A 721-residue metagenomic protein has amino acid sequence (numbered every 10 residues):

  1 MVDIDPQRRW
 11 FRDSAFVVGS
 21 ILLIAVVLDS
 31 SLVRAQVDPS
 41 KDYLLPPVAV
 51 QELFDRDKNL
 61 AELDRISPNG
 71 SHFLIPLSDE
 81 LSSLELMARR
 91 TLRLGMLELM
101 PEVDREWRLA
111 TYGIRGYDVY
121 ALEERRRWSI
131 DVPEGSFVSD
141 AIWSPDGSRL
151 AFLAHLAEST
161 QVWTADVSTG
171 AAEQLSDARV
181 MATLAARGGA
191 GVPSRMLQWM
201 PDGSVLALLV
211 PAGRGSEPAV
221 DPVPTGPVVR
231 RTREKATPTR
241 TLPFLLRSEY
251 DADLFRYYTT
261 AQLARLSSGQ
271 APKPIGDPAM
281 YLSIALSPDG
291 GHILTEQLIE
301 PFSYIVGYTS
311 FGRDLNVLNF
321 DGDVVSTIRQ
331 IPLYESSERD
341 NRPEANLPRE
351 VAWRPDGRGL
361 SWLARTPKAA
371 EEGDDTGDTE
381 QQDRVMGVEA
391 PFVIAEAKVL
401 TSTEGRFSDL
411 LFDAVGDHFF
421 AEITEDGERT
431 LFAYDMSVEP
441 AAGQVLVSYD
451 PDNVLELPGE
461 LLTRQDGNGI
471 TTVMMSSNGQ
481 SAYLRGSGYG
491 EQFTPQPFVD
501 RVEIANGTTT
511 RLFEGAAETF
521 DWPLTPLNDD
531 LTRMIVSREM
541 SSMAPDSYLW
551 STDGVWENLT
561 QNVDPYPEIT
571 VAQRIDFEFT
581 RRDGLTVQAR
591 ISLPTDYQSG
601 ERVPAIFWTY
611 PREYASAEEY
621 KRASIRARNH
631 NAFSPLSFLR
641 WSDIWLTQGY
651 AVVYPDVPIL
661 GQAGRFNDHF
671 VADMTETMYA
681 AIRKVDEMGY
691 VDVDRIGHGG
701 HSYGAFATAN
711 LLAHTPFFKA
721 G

Functional and structural regions predicted by a protein language model:
M1-R12: N-terminal secretory signal peptides that target proteins for export/translocation
D13, R56-N59, H714: Membrane-interface junctions
S14-V18, A672: Alpha-helical transmembrane segments
V17-D29: Bacterial N-terminal signal peptides
G19, V162-T164, P594: Beta-propeller blade repeat segments, especially FG-GAP/WD-type strand-to-loop junctions in 6- to 7-bladed propeller
V27, S31, A35-A572, T586 (+1 more regions): Beta-propeller folds
G291, I299-E300, R349, T376-T379 (+5 more regions): Serine-hydrolase catalytic core recognition
